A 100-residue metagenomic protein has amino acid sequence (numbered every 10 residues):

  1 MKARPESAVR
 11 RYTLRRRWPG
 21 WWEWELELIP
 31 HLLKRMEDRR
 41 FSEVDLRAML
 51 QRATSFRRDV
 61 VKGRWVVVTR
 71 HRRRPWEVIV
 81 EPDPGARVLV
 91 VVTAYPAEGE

Functional and structural regions predicted by a protein language model:
M1-E100: Ribonuclease/tRNase effector modules and their secretory precursors
